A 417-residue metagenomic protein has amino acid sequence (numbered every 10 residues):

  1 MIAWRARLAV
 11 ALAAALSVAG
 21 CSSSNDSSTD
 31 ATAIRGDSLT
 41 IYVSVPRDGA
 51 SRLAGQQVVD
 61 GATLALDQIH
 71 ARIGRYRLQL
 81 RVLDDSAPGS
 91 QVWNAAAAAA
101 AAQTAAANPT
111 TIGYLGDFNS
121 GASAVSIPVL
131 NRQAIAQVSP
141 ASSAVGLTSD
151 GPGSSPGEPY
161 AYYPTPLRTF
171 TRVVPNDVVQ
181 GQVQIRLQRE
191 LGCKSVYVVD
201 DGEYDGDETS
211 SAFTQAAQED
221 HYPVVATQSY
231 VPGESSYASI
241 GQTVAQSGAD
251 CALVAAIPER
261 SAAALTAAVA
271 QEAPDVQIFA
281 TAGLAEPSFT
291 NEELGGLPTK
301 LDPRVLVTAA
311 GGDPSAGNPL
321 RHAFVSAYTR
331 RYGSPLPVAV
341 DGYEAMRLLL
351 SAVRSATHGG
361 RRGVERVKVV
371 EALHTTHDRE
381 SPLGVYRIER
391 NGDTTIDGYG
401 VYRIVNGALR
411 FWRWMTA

Functional and structural regions predicted by a protein language model:
M1-A9: Bacterial N-terminal signal peptides that target proteins for export
S17-G20: C-terminal motif of bacterial Sec signal peptides marking the signal peptidase cleavage site
D26-D30, L53-Q57, R72-G157, Y230-Y237 (+2 more regions): Beta-alpha junction/loop-to-helix N-cap segments that form part of ligand/metal-binding clefts
D30-T63, I73, L83-A95, N119 (+2 more regions): Extracytoplasmic "Venus flytrap"
D60-V82, Q218-H221: Signal peptide-proximal N-terminal region of secreted/periplasmic/extracellular or secretory-lumen proteins
T111-Q228, Q277-K300: Extracytoplasmic ligand/sensor domains, especially the bilobed periplasmic-binding protein
T266-Y343, A356-T357, L409-A417: Extracellular/periplasmic periplasmic-binding protein-like sensory domains
A327-A339, L350-F411: Segments of small-molecule ligand-sensing domains
